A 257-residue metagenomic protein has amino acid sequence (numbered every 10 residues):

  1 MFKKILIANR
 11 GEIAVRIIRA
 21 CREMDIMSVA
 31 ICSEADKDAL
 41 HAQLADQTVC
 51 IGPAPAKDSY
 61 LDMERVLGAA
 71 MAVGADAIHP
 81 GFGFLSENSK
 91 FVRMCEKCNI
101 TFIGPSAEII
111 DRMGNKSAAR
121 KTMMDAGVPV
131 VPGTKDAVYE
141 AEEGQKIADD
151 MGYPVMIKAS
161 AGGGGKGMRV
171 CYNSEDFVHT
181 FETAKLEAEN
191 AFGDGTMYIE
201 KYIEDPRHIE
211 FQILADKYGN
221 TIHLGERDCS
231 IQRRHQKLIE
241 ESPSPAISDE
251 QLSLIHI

Functional and structural regions predicted by a protein language model:
M1-L254: N-terminal beta-alpha lobe that positions the nucleotide/phosphoryl donor in ATP/NTP-coupled carboxylate activation
